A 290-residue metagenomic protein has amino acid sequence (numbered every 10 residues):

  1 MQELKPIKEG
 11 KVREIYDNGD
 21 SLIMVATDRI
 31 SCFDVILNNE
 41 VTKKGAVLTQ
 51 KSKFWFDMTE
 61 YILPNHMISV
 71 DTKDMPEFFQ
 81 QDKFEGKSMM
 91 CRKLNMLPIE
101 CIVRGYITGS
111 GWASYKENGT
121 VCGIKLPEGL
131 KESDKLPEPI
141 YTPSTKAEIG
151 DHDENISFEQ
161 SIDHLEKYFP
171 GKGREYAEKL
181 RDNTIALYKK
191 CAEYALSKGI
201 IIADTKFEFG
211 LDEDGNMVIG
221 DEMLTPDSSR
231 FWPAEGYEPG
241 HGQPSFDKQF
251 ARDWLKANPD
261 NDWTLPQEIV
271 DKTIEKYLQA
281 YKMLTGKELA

Functional and structural regions predicted by a protein language model:
M1-E148, N261-A290: Active-site loop/lid in soluble adenylation, ligation, and acyl-transfer enzymes
S21, M96-P98, G199-I202, D214-M217: Coil-to-beta-strand transition motifs
I30, D34, D74, F78 (+9 more regions): Amphipathic, alpha-helical segments enriched in basic
F33, W112-A113, D214, S228-R230: Intrinsically disordered, low-complexity acidic/polar segments
V103, I202-M223: Conserved metal-phosphate-binding beta-hairpin within the catalytic cores of diverse ATP-dependent phosphoryl-transfer
E117-N118, K125-E175, I219, M223-L284: Anionic ligand-binding catalytic core segments
F169-A203: A long amphipathic alpha-helix within ATP-dependent nucleotide-binding catalytic cores
